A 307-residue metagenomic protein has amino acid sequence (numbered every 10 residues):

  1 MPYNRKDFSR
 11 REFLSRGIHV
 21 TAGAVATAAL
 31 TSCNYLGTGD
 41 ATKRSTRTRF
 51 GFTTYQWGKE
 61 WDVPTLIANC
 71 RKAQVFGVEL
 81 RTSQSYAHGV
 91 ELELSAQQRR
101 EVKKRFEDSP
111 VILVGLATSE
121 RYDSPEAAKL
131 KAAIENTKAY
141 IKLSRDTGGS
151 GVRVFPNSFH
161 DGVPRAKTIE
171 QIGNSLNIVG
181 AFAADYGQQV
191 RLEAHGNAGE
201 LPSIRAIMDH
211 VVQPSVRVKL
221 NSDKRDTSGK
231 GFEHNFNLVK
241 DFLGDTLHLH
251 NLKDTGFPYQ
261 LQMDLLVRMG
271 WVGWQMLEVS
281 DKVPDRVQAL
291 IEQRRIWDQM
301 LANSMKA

Functional and structural regions predicted by a protein language model:
P2-G51, E60, P64-F76, E200-A307: Histidine-acidic metal/acid-base catalytic patches
G17-A29, T42-R44, R100-V218: Active-site acidic/histidine proton-transfer and metal-coordination neighborhood in alpha/beta enzyme cores
G51-T54, Q189-A194, H248-L249: Short catalytic-loop micro-motif centered on adjacent basic/acidic residues
Q56-G58, T82-Q84, E120-Y122, P156-H160 (+4 more regions): Active-site-proximal loop/turn and secondary-structure-junction residues that shape catalytic pockets, frequently
P64-K72, S95-D108, K138-D146, N235 (+1 more regions): Short amphipathic alpha-helices and their capping/turn segments at secondary-structure boundaries
E79, G115-A117, R153, H248 (+1 more regions): Conserved beta-strand positions in the central sheet of alpha/beta enzyme cores
R81-K103, N157-G162: Glycine-rich, proline-tolerant flexible connector loops at the mouths of alpha/beta enzymes
G89-E93, P125-K131, V163-T168, K230-G231 (+1 more regions): Short, solvent-exposed loop/turn segments at secondary-structure boundaries
